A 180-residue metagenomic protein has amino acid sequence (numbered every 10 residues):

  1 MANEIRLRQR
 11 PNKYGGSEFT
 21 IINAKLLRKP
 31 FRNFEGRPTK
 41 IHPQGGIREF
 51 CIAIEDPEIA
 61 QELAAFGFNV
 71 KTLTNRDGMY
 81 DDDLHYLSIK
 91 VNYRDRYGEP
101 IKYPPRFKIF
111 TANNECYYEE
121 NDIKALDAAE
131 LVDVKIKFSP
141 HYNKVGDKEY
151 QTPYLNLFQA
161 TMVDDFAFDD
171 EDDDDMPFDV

Functional and structural regions predicted by a protein language model:
M1-P100: OB-fold ssDNA-binding interfaces and closely related basic DNA-contact patches used across DNA replication/repair
M1-S17, V163-V180: Acidic, gly/ser/pro-rich intrinsically disordered tails
C51-A53, K90, K135-S139, Q159: Residue-level recognition of well-ordered beta-strand positions that form the cores of beta-sheet-rich folds across
D56, P140-Y142, M162: Beta-strand elements of well-folded, non-transmembrane domains
V91-N121: Beta-strand/loop nucleic-acid-binding surfaces
I109-V134, H141-T152: Exposed beta-sheet edge/beta-hairpin loop segments within beta-rich domains
V145-F166: OB-fold/S1-family single-stranded nucleic acid-binding modules
